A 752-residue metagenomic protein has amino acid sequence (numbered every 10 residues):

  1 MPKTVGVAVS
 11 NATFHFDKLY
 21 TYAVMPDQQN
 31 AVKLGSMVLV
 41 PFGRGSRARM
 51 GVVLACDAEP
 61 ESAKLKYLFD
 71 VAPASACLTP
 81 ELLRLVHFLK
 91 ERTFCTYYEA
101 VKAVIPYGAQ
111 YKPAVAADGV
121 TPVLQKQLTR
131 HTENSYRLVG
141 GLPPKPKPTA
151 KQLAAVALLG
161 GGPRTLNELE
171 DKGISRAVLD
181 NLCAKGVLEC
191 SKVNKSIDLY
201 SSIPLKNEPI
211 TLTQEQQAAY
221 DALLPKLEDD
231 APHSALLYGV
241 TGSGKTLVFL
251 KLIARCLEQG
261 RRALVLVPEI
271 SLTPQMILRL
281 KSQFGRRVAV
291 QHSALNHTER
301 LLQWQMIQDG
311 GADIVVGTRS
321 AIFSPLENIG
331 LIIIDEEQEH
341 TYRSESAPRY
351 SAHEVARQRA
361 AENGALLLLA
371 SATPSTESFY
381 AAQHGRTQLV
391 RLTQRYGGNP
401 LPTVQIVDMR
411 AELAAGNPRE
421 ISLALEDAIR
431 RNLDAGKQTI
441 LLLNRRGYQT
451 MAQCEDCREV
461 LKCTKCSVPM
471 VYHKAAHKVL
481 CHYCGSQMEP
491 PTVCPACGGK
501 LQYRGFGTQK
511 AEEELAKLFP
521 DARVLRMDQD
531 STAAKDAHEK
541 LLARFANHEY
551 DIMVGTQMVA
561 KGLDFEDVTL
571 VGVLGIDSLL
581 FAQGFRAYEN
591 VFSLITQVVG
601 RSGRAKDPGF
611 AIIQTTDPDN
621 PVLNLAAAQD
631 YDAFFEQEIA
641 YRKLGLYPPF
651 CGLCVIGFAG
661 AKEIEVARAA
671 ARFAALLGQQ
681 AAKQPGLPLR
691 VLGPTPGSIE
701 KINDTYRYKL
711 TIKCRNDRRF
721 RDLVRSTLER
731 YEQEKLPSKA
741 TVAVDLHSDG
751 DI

Functional and structural regions predicted by a protein language model:
M1-S371, Q383-N399, Q680, R718-R725 (+1 more regions): Accessory, non-ATPase domains that flank or precede helicase/AAA+ motor cores in DNA-metabolism machines
P2-T4, D17, S46, G436 (+4 more regions): A general secondary-structure signal for short beta-strands and their flanking turns/coil in non-transmembrane regions
T4, V32-L34, F519, E665-G678: A short, contiguous, amphipathic alpha-helix enriched in charged residues
T13, F519-A522, L677-R690, E734-K739: Short secondary-structure junctions
P60-S75, T695-G697, K701-K713: Solvent-exposed, membrane-proximal periplasmic/extracellular interface segments of envelope transport and secretion
K206-T213, Q217, D221, D230-A667 (+4 more regions): Inter-lobe coupling/hinge segments of SF2-like helicase ATPases
A675, Q679, L687-I702, Y706 (+2 more regions): A carboxyl-terminal module marker
